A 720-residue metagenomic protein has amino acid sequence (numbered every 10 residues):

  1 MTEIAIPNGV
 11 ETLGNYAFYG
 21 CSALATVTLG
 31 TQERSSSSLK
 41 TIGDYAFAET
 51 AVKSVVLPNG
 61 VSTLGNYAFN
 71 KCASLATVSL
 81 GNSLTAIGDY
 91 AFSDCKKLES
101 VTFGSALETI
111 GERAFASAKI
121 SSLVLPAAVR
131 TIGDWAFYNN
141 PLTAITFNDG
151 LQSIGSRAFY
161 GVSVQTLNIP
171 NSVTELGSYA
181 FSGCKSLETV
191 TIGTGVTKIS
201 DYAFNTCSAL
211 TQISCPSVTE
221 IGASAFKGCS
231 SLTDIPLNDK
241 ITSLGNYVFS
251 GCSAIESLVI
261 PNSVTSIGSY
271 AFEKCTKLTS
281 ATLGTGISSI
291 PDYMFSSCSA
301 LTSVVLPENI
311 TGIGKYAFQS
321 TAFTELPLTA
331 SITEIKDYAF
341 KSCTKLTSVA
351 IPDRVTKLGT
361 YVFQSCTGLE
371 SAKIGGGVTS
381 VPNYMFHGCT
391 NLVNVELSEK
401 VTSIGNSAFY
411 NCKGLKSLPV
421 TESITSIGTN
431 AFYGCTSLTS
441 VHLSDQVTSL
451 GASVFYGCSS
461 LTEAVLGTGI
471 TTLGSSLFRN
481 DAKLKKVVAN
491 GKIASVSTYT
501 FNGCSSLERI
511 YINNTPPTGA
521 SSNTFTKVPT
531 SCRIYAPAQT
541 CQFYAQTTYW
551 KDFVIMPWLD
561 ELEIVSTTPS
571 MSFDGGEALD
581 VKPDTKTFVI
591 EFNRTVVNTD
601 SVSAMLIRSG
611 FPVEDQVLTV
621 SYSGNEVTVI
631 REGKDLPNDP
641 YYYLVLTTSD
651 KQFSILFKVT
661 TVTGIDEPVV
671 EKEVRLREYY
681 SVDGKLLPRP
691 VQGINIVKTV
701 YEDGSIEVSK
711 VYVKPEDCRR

Functional and structural regions predicted by a protein language model:
M1-T12, S22-T41, T50-T63, A73-A86 (+21 more regions): Structural signature of tandem-repeat unit edges
G14-Y19, G43-A46, G65-N70, G88-S93 (+19 more regions): Consensus positions within tandem repeat domains that build extended binding/scaffold surfaces
L559-S572, T660-L686, C718-R719: Residue-level detector of functionally pivotal "anchor" positions at catalytic/ligand-binding pockets or at interdomain
L562-S603: Solvent-exposed, low-complexity, repeat-rich "mucin-like" stalks and linkers
F573-L579, R608-G624: Low-complexity "stalk/linker" and mucin-like segments enriched in Ser/Thr/Pro/Ala/Gly
R631-P640, R689-V691: Surface-exposed, short loops/turns at beta-strand junctions within beta-sandwich domains
F653-T661, S709-V711: C-terminal edge beta-strand
I696-R720: C-terminal tail/sorting-segment detector
